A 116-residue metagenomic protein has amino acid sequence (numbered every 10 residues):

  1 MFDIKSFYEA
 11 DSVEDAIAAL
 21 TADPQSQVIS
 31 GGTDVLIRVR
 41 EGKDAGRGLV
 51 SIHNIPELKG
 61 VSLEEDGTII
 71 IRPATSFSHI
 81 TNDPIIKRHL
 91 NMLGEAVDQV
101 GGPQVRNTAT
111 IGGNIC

Functional and structural regions predicted by a protein language model:
M1-C116: C-terminal structural segment of proteins
